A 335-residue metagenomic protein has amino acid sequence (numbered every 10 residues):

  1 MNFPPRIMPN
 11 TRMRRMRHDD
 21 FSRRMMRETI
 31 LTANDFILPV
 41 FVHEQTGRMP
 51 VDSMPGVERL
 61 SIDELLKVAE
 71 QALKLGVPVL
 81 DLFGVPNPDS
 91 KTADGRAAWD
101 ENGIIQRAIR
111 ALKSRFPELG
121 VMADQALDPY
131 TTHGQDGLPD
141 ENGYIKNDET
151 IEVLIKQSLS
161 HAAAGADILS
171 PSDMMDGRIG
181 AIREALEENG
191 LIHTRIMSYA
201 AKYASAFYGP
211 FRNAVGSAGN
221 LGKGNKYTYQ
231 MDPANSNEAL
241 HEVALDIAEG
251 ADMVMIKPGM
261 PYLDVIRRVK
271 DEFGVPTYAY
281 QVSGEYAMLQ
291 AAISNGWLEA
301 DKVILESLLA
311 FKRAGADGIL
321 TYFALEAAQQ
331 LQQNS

Functional and structural regions predicted by a protein language model:
N2-I7, D19, L31-I37, H43-S335: Alpha/beta enzyme core
P9-R15: Exposed beta-strand/loop interface patches that mediate assembly or binding
